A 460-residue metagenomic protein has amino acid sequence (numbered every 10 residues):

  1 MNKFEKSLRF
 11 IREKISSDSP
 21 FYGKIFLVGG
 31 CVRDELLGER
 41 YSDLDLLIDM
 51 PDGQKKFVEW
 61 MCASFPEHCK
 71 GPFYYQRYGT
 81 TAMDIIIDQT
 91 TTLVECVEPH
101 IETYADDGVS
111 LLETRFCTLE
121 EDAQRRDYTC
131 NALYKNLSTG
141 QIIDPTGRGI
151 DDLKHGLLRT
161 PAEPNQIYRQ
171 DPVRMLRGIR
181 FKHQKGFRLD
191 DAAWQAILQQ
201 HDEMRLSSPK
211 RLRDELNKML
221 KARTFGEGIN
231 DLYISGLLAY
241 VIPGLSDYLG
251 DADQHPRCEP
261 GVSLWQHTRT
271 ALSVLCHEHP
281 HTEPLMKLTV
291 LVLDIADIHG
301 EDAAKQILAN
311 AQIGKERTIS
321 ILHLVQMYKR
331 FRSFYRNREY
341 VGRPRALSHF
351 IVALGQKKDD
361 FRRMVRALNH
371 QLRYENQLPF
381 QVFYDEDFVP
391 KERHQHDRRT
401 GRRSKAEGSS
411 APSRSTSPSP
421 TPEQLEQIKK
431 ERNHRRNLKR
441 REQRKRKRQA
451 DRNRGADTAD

Functional and structural regions predicted by a protein language model:
M1-D460: Catalytic cores of the polymerase beta-like nucleotidyltransferase superfamily and closely associated nucleotide
